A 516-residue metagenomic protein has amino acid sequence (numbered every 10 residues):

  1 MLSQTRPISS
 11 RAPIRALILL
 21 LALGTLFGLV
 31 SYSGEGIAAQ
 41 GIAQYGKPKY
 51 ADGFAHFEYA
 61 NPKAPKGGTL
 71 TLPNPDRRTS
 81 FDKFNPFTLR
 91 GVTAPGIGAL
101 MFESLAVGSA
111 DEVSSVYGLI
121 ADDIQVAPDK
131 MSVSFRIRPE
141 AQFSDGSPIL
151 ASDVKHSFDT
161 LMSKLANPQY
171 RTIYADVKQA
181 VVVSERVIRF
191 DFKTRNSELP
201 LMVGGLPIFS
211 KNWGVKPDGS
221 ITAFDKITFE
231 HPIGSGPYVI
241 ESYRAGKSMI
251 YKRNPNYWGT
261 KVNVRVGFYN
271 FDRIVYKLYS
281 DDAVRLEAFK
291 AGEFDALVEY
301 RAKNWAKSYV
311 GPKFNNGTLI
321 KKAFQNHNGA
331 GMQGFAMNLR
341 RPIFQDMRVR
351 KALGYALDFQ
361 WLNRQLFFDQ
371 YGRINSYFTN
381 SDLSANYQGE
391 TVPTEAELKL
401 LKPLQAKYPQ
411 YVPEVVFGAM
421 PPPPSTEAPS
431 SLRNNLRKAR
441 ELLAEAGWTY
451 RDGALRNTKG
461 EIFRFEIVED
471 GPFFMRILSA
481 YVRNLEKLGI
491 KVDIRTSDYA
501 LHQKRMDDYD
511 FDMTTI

Functional and structural regions predicted by a protein language model:
L17-S31: Bacterial N-terminal signal peptides
I37-P128, D159, I233: N-terminal lobe/hinge region of extracytoplasmic solute-binding protein
G41, G67-D76, D122, S132-F135 (+9 more regions): Short, well-ordered beta-strand elements
A60-P65, F87-G96, D123-N167, V183 (+3 more regions): Aromatic- and charge-enriched surface segment that lines or borders ligand/interaction sites
G91, I97-S114, G204-V275, S280-V284 (+2 more regions): Gly/Pro-rich hinge or "lid" segments in bacterial periplasmic/extracellular proteins
R136, R171-D218, P237-R244, G389-K407: Surface-exposed binding/hinge segments that line and control ligand-binding clefts or catalytic entry sites
Q179-V182, E241-K252, K277-R341, R348 (+4 more regions): Extracellular/periplasmic solute-recognition and catalytic clefts
Q345-R483: Append "and occasionally in soluble cytosolic enzymes with long acidic Gly/Pro-rich linkers
